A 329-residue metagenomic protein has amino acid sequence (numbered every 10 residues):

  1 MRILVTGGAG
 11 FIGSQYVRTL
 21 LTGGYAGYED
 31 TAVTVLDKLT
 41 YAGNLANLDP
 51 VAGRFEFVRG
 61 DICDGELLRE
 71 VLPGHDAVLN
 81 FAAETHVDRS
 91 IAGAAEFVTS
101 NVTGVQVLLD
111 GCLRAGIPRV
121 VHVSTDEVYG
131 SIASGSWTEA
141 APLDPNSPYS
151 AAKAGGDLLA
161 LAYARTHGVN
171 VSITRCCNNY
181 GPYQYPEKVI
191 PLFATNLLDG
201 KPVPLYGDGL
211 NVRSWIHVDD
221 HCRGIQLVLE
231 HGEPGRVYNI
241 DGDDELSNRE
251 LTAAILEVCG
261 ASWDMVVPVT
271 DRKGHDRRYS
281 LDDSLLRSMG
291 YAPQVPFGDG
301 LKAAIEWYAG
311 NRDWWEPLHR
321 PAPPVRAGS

Functional and structural regions predicted by a protein language model:
M1-N179, A303, G310-P317, P321 (+1 more regions): N-terminal Rossmann-like NAD(P)+-binding domain of SDR-like oxidoreductases, especially those catalyzing
T19, G60, L197-S329: C-terminal substrate-binding subdomain of Rossmann-fold SDR/epimerase-dehydratase oxidoreductases
E66, D88, A95, Q106 (+8 more regions): Residues in well-ordered alpha-helical elements
A94, T174, P186-E187, G232: Active-site loop immediately N-terminal to the catalytic Tyr-X3-Lys motif of short-chain dehydrogenase/reductase
P145-A152, P182, P186-I190, S214-V218: The catalytic Tyr-centered alpha-helix of NAD(P)H-dependent dehydrogenases
G155, L159, Y163, F193 (+2 more regions): Hydrophobic alpha-helix immediately C-terminal to the catalytic Tyr-X-X-X-Lys motif of short-chain
